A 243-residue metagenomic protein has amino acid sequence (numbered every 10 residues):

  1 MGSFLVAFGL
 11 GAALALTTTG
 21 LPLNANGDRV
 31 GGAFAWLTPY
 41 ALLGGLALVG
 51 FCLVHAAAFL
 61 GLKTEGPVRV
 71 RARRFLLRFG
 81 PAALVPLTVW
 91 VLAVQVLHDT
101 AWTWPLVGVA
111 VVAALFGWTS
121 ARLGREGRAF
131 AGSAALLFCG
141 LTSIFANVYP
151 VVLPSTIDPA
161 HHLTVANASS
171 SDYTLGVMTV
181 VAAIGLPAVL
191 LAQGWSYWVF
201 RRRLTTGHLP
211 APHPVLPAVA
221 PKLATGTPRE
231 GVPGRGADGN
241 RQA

Functional and structural regions predicted by a protein language model:
M1-A129, S143: Long, contiguous internal "core" modules enriched in hydrophobic/ aromatic residues
G2-A15, S133-G140, G185-Q193: ...captures the hydrophobic TM-helix bundle architecture rather than a specific catalytic motif, and can also fire on
L21-D28, L153-L163: Peri-membrane helix termini and adjoining interfacial loops of integral membrane proteins
W36-F51, S171-V189: Hydrophobic alpha-helical transmembrane segments
V54-F75, L92-A101, G117-S133, P150-L153 (+4 more regions): Juxtamembrane membrane-water interface segments of multi-pass membrane proteins, especially cytoplasmic-side
F138-A160: Juxtamembrane non-transmembrane "cap" segments at the membrane-aqueous interface of multi-pass membrane proteins
S155-V177: Short, membrane-exposed interhelical loops at transmembrane-helix boundaries
Q242: Acidic, glycine-enriched catalytic cores built around paired aspartates
